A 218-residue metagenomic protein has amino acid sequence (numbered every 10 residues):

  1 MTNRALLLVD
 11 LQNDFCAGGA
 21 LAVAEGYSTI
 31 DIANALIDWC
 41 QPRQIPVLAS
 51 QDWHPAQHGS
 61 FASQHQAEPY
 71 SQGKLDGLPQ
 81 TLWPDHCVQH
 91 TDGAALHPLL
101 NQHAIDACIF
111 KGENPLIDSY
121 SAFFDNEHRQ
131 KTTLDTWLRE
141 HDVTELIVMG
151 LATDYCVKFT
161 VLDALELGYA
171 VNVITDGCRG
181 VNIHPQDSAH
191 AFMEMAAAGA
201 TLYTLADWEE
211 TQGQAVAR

Functional and structural regions predicted by a protein language model:
M1-E113, E140, T144, L165 (+2 more regions): Active-site acidic carboxylates
P55-G59, I117-D118, C156-V157: Short catalytic/ligand-binding loop motif for oxyanion handling, primarily in non-cytosolic enzymes, centered on
D85-V88, D92, N126, Q130 (+1 more regions): Alpha-helix N-cap/loop-to-helix boundary motif
C108-H141: Glycine-rich phosphate- or other oxyanion-binding loops that anchor nucleotides, phosphorylated ligands
E113-P115, A152, G177: Active-site-proximal loop/turn and secondary-structure-junction residues that shape catalytic pockets, frequently
V143-F159, V173-T175: Glycine-rich anion-binding loop/nest that anchors nucleotide
V157-L167: Short Gly/Thr/Asp-enriched flexible loops that form oxyanion-binding sites at enzyme active sites
